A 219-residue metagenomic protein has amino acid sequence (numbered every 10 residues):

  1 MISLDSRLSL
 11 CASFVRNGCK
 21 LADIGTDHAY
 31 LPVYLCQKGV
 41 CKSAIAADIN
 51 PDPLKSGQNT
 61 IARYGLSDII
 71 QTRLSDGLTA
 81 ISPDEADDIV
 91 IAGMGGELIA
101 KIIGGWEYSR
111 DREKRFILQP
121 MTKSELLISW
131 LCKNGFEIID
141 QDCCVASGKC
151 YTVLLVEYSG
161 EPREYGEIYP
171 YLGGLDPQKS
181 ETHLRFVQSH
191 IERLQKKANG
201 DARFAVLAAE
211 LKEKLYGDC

Functional and structural regions predicted by a protein language model:
M1-G18, V33: S-adenosyl-L-methionine
I2-L4, E85, E97-C219: Class I S-adenosyl-L-methionine
G18-D27: Conserved class I S-adenosyl-L-methionine
H28-C41: Conserved SAM-binding loop of SAM-dependent methyltransferases across substrates and taxa, primarily the Class I
S43-D48: Conserved SAM-binding motif I beta-strand of class I
N50-D52: Conserved SAM/SAH-binding beta-strand->alpha-helix loop
K55-D84: S-adenosyl-L-methionine
A86-G93: Short SAM/SAH-binding signature in class I
